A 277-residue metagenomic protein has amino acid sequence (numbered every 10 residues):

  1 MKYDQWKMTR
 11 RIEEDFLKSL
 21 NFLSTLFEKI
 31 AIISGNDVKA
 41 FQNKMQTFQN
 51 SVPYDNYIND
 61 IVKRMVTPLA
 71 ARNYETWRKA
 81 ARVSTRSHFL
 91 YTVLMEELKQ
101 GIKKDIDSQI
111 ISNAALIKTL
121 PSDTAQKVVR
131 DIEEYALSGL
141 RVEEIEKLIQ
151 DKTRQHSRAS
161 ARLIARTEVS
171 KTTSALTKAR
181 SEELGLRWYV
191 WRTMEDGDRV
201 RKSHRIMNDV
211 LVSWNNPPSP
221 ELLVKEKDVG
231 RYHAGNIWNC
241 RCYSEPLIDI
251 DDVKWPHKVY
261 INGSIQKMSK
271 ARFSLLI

Functional and structural regions predicted by a protein language model:
M1-H156, L247-I277: N-terminal leader/targeting and assembly helices and adjacent pre-domain segments
Q155, A159-Y260: Acidic, glycine-rich two-metal-ion catalytic cores of nucleic acid-processing enzymes
